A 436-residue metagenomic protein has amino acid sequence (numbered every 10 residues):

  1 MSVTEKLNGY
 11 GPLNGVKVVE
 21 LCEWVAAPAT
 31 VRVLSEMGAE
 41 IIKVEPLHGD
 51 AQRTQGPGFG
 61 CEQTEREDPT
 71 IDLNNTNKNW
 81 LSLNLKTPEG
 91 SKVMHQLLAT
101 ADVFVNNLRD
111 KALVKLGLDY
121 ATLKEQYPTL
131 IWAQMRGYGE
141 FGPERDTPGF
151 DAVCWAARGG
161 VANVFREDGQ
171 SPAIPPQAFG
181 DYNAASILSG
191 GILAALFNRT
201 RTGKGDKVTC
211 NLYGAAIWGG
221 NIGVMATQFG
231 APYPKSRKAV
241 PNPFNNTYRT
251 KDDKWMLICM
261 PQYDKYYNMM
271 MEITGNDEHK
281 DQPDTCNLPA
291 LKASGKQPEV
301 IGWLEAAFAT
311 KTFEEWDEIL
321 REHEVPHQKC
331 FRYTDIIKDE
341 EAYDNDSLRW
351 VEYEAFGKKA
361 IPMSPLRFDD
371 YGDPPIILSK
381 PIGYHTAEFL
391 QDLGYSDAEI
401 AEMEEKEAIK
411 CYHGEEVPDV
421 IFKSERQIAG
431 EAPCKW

Functional and structural regions predicted by a protein language model:
M1-K204, P381, A387-W436: N-terminal helix-loop segment corresponding to the beta1-alpha1 unit of nucleotide/adenylate-binding folds
H48, G137-G139, L212-I217, D252-K254 (+2 more regions): Glycine-rich beta-alpha junction loops
E140, G169-F179, T200-G214, P234-V240 (+1 more regions): Conserved Rossmann-fold dehydrogenase catalytic segment
Q170-G180, R249-K254, D370-G372: Flexible glycine/proline-enriched surface loops and loop-helix/loop-strand junctions
A178-L193, L212-G220, Q262, Y266: Mid-domain beta-loop-alpha active-site segment that forms a flexible, acidic cofactor/metal-binding surface
A195-S236, N245, Y333: Substrate-binding/catalytic subdomain of NAD(P)-dependent oxidoreductase enzymes
F244-H323, H327: Aromatic-enriched alpha-helical interface/lid elements that frame and gate functional surfaces
H323-I376, W436: A glycine-rich dinucleotide-binding beta-alpha-beta segment and adjacent secondary-structure elements that constitute
